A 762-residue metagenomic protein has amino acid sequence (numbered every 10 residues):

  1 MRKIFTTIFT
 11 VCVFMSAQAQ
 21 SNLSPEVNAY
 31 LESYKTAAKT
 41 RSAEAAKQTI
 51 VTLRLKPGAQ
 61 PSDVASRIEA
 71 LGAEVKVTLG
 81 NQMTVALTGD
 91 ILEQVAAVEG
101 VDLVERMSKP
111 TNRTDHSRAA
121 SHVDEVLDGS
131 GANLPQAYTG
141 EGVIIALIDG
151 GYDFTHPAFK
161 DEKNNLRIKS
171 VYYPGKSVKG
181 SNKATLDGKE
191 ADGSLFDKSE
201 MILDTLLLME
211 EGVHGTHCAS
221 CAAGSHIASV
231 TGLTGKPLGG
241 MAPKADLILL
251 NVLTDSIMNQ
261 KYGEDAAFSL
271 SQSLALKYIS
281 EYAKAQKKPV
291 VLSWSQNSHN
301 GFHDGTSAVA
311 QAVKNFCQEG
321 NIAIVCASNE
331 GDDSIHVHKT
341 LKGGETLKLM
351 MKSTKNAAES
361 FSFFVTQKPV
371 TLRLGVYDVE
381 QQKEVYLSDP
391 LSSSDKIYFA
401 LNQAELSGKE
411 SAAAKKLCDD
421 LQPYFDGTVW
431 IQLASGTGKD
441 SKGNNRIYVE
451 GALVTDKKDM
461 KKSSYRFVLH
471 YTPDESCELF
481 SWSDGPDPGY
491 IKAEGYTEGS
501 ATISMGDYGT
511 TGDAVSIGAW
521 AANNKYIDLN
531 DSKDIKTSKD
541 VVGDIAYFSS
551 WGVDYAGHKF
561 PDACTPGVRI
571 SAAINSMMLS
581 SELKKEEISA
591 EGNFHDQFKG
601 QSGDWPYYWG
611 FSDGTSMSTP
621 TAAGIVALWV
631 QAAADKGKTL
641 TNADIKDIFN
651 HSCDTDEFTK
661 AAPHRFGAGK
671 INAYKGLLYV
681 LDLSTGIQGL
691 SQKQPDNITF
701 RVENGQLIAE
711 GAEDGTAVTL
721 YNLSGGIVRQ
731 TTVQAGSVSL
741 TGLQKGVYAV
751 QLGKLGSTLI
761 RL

Functional and structural regions predicted by a protein language model:
I4-I8, S16-L134, I144, S256 (+1 more regions): Autoinhibitory N-terminal propeptides
L23-A45, I91, N112-N164, K198-V213 (+4 more regions): N-terminal domain-start motif of subtilase-like serine proteases
T40, P289-V291, Q296-S298, G320-A327 (+3 more regions): C-terminal subdomain of the subtilisin-like protease fold in secreted/lumenal serine endopeptidases
G131-F268, K287-V291, G320, S334-I335 (+7 more regions): Subtilisin-like serine protease catalytic core
Y152-T216, S220, V230, G240 (+2 more regions): Active-site core segment of subtilase-fold serine proteases
A219, L250-T254, S280-V290, E359-K383 (+3 more regions): Hydrolase catalytic cores
T254-T340, K355-R373, V379, D395-D513 (+2 more regions): Substrate-binding/access-modulating region of protease and related hydrolase catalytic domains
L690-L762: C-terminal outer-membrane/trafficking sorting elements
